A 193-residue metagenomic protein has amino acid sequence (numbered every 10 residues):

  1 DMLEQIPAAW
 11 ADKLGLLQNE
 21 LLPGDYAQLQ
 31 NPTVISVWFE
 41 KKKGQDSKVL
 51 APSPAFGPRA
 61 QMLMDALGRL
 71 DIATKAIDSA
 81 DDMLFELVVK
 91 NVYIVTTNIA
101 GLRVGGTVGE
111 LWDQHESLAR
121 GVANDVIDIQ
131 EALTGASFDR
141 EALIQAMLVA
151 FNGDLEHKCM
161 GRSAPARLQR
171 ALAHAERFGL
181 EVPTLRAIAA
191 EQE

Functional and structural regions predicted by a protein language model:
M2-V88: Rossmann-fold dinucleotide-binding core
W38-A51, V104-D113, A150-C159: Helix-loop-beta segment of a Rossmann-like dinucleotide-binding subdomain
S53, G57, E116-R120, G161: Generic detection of long, well-ordered alpha-helical segments
L67-T74, V95-V104, Q130: Short, well-ordered alpha-helical segments in soluble proteins
G68, R120-E193: NAD(P)-dependent Rossmann-like dehydrogenase/reductase catalytic/cofactor-binding core
I72, T107, G179-L180: Residue-level recognition of short, well-ordered coil/turn positions that link secondary-structure elements
D78-S79, G105-Q114, T134-I144: Short acidic alpha-helical/loop segments enriched in Asp/Glu that coordinate divalent cations
D81-D125: Active-site-proximal catalytic alpha-helix in oxidoreductases
